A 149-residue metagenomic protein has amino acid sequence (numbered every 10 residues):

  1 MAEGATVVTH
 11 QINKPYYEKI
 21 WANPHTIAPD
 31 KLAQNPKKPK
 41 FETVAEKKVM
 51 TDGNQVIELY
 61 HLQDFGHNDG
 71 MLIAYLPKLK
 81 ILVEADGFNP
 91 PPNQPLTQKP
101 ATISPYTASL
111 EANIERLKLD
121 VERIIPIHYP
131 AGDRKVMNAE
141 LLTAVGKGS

Functional and structural regions predicted by a protein language model:
E3, Q11-Q63, D69, N113-D120: Metallo-beta-lactamase
H10-Q11, E84: Generic beta-sheet signal
Q11, M137-S149: Short, electropositive alpha-helical surface patch
T26-P29, L76-K80, T143-K147: Short, low-complexity, polar/charged sequence segments that are solvent-exposed and flexible
K47-V49, V56-V136, E140: Metallo-beta-lactamase
